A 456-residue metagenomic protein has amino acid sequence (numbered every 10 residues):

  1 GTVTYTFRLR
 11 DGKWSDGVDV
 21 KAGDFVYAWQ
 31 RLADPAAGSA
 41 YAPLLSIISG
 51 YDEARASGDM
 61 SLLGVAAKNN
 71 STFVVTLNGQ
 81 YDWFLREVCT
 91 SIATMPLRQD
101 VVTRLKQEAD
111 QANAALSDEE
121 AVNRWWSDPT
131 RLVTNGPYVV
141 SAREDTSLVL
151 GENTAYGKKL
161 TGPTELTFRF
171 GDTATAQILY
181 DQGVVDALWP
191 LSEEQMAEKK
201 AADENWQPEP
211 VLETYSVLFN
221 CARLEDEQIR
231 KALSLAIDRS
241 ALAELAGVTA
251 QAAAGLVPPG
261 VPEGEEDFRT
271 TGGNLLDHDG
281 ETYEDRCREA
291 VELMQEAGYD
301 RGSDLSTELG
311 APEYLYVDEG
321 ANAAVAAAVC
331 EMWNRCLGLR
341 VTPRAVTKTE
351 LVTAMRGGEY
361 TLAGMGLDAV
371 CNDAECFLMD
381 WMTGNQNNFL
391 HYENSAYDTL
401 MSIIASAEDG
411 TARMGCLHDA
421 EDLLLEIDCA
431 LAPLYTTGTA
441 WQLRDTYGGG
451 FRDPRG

Functional and structural regions predicted by a protein language model:
G1-L44, V74, Q182, E225: Aromatic- and charge-enriched surface segment that lines or borders ligand/interaction sites
T6, D24-V26, A40-A114: Surface-exposed binding/hinge segments that line and control ligand-binding clefts or catalytic entry sites
R10-G12, G151-Y156, E204, E209-A232 (+3 more regions): A bilobed periplasmic-binding-protein/Venus flytrap-type ligand-binding module shared by bacterial periplasmic
Q80-Y81, V88-T161, E165: Gly/Pro-rich hinge or "lid" segments in bacterial periplasmic/extracellular proteins
D145, Y283-C287, Q295-A369: Ligand/substrate-recognition segments at binding pockets and active sites
T146, E152-E198: Ligand-site clamp/hinge motif
A236-D267, G320-C330, A354-G456: Detector for C-terminal structural segments
A250-A297, D318-A323: Structural transition elements
